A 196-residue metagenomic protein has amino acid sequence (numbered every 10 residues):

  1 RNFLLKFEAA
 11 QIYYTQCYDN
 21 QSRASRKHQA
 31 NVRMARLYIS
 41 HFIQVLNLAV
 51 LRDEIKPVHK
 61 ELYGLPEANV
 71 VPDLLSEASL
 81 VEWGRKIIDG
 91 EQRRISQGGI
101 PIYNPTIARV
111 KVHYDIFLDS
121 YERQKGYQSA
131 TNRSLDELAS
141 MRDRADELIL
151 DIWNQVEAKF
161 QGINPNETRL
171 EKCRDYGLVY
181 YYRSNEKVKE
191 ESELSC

Functional and structural regions predicted by a protein language model:
R1-C196: Basic/polar low-complexity intrinsically disordered segments
